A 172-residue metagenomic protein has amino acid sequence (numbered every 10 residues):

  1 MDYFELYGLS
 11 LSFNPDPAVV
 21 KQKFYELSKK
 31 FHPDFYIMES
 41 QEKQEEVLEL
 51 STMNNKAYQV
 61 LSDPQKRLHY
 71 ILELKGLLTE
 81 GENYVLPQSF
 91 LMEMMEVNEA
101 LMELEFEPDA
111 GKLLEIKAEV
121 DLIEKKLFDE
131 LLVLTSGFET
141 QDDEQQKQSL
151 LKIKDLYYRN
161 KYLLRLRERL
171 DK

Functional and structural regions predicted by a protein language model:
M1-K172: C-terminal accessory/regulatory regions appended to core domains
